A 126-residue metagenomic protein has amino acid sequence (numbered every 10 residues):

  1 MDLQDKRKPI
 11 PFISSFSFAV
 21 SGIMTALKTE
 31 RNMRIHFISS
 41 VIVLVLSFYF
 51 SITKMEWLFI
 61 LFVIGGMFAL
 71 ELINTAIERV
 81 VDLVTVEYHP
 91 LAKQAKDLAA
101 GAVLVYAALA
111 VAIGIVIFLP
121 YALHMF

Functional and structural regions predicted by a protein language model:
D2-I73, Y88-P90, A102-F126: Hydrophobic alpha-helical transmembrane segments
I23, E78, A95: Residue-level signal for inorganic ion chemistry
I73-V80, L98: Active-site His/Glu-centered metal-binding helix of metallohydrolases
R79-L91: Amphipathic, hydrophobic secondary-structure cores in small proteins
Q94-D97, V103: Divalent-cation-assisted or electrostatically stabilized phosphate/pyrophosphate-binding catalytic cores
